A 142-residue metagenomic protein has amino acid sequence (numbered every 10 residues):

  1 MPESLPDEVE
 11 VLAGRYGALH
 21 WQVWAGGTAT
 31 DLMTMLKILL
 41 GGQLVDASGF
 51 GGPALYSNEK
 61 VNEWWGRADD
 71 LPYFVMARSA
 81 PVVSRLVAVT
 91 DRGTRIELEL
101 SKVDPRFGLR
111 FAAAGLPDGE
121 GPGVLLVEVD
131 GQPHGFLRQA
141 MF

Functional and structural regions predicted by a protein language model:
M1-V45: Extracytoplasmic low-complexity, Pro/Thr/Ser/Ala/Gly-rich segments that lie immediately after a secretion/anchoring
V9-A13, H20-A25, N62-R67, R95-K102: Short amphipathic beta-strand and strand-loop transition segments with alternating hydrophobic
A13-G14, V23-G26, K37-L40, S57 (+3 more regions): Surface-exposed beta-strand edges and flanking loops
A18, V23-G26, G52, N58 (+4 more regions): Intrinsically disordered, low-complexity regions enriched in small/polar residues
M35-K37, G41-P53, E97-L100, H134-M141: Short amphipathic beta-strand/extended segments with alternating polar/hydrophobic composition
S48-M76: Extracellular ectodomain segments of secreted/surface proteins
R67-Y73, V82-F142: Ser/Thr-rich low-complexity repeats and stalk/linker segments
S79: Long, positively charged binding patches that form subdomain-scale interaction surfaces for polyanionic ligands
